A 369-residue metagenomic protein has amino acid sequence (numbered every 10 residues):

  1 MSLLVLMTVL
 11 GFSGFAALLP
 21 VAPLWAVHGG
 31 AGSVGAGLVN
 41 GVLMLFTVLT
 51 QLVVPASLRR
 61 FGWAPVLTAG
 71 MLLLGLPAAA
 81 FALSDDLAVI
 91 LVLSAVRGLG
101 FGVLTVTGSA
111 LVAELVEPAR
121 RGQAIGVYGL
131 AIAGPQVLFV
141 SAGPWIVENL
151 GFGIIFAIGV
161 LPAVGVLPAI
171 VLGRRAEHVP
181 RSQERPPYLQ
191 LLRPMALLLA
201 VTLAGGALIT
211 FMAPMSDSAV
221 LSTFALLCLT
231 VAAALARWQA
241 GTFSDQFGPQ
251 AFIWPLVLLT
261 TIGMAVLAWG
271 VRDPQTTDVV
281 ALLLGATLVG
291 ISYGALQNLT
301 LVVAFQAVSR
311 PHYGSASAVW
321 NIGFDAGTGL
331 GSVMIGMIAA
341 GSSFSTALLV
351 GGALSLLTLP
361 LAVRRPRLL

Functional and structural regions predicted by a protein language model:
M1-G37, T202-A219: Helix-loop boundary and gating motifs at the non-cytosolic
G32-V42, D217-A232, A281: Loop-to-transmembrane helix entry
M44-L52, Q136-V137, T230-A234, W238 (+1 more regions): Residue-level signature of mid-helix packing/kink "hotspots" within the transmembrane helices of 12-pass Major
T50-G62, A236-P249: Helix-to-loop junctions at the C-terminal end of transmembrane segments in multipass secondary transporters
G62, L83-D85, G270-V271: Helix-breaking motifs and short loop linkers at transmembrane-helix boundaries and internal kinks in secondary membrane
P65-A79, V160, A251-V266: Structural signature of the two symmetry-related core transmembrane helices
A95-L130: Cytoplasmic helix-loop-helix junction between adjacent transmembrane helices in 12-TM secondary transporters
I154-I170, L348-V363: Symmetry-related core transmembrane helices of the 12-TM Major Facilitator Superfamily/SLC fold
